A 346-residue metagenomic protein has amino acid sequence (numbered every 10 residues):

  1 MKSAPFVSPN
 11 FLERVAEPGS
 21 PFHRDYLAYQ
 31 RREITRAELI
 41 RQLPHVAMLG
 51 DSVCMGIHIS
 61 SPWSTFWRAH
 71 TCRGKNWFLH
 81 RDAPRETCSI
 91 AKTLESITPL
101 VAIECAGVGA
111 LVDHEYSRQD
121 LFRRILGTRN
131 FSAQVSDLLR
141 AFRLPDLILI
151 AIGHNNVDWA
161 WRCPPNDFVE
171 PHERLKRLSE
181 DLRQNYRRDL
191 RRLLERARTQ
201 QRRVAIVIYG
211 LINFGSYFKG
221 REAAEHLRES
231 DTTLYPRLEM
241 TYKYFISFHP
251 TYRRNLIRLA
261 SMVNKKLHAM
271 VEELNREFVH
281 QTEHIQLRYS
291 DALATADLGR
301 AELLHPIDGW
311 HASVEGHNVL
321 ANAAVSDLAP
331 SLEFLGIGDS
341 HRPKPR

Functional and structural regions predicted by a protein language model:
M1-V101, L144, S331-R346: N-terminal secretory targeting modules
H45-I57, V101-A106, D146-A151, N156-D158 (+2 more regions): Structural recognition of the beta-strand scaffold that forms the well-ordered cores of secreted hydrolase catalytic
L49-W63, V157-W159, G210-L234: Short, solvent-exposed beta-strand-terminating loops
P62-R188: Conserved SGNH/GDSL esterase-like catalytic core that processes O-acyl groups on lipids and polysaccharides
W77-R81, P250-R258, L304-V314: Active-site rim elements
P99, T199-V204: A short helix->loop->beta-strand "cap" motif at the edges of active sites that frequently abuts
Y217-R288, V314: Substrate-gating cap/lid alpha-helix
L304-R346: Histidine-centered active-site loop/cap adjacent to the catalytic His in serine esterases/O-acetyl transfer systems
